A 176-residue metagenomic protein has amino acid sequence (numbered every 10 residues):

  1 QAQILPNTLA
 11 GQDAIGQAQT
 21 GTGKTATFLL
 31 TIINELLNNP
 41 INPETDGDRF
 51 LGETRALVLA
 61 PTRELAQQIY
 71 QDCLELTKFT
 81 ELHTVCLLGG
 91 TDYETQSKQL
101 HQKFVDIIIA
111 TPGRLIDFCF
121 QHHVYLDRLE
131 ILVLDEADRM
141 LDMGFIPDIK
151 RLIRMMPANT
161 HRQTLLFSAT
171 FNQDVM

Functional and structural regions predicted by a protein language model:
Q1-M176: SF2 DExD/H RNA helicase N-terminal ATP-binding lobe
